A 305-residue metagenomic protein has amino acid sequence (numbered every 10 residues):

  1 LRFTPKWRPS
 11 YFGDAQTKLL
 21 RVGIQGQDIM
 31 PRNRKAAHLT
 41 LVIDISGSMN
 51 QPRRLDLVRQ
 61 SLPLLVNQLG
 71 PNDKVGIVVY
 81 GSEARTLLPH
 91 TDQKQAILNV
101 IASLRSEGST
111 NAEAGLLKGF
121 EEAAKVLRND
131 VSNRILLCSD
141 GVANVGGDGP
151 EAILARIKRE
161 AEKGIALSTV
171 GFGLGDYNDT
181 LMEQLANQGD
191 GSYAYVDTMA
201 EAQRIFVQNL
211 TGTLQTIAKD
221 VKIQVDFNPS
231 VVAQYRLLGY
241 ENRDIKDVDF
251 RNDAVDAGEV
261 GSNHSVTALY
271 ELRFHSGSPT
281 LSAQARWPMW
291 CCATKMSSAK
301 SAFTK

Functional and structural regions predicted by a protein language model:
T4, R8-V221, V248, H275-Q284: Exposed acidic/Ser/Thr-rich ligand/metal-binding surfaces
Q16-L20, G26, K35, L39 (+3 more regions): An acidic, Ser/Thr-enriched
